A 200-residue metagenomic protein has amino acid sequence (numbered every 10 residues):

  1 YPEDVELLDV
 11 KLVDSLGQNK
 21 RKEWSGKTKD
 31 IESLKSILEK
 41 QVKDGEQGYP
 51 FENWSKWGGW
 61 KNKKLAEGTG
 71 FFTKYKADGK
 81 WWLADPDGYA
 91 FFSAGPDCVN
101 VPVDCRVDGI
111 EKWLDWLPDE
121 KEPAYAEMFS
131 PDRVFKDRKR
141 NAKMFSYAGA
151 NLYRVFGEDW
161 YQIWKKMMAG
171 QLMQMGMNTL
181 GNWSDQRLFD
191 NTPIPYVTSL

Functional and structural regions predicted by a protein language model:
Y1-E3: Beta-strand-rich recognition/accessory modules
V5, D9-V13, G17: Intrinsically disordered, low-complexity cytosolic loops and termini enriched in serine/threonine/proline
L16-D190: Active-site-adjacent substrate/metal-binding segments within catalytic domains of carbohydrate-active enzymes
T179, P195-V197: Structural preference for beta-strand elements that scaffold enzyme active sites
S184, T198-L200: A cross-domain feature marking catalytic cores of carbohydrate-active enzymes and several ubiquitous metabolic/repair
